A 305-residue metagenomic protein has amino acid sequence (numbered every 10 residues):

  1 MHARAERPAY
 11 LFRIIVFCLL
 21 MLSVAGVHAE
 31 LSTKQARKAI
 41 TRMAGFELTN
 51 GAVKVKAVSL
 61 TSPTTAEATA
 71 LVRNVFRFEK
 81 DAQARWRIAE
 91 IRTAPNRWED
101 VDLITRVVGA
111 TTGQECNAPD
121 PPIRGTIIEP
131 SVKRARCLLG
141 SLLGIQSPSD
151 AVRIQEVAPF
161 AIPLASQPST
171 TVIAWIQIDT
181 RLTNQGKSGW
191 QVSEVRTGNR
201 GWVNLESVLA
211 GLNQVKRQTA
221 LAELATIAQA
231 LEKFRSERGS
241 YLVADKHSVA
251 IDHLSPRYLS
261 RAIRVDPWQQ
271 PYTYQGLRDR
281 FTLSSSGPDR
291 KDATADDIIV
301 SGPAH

Functional and structural regions predicted by a protein language model:
M1-Y10: N-terminal secretory signal peptides that target proteins for export/translocation
I14-S23: Bacterial N-terminal signal peptides
L22-L31: Bacterial Sec-dependent signal peptides at the C-terminal "C-region" and cleavage site
E30-E47, S59-S62, E67-R73, E90-G186 (+1 more regions): Low-complexity, intrinsically disordered terminal/linker segments enriched in charged and Gly/Pro repeats
R37-L48, V53-K54, C137-G144, G239-L259: Short, basic/low-complexity N-terminal boundary segments at the transition from targeting/disordered tails
N50-V53, R73, R278: Extracytoplasmic
A165-Q167, W175-N184, G189-L209, R217-H305: Low-complexity, acidic interaction segments enriched in glycine
